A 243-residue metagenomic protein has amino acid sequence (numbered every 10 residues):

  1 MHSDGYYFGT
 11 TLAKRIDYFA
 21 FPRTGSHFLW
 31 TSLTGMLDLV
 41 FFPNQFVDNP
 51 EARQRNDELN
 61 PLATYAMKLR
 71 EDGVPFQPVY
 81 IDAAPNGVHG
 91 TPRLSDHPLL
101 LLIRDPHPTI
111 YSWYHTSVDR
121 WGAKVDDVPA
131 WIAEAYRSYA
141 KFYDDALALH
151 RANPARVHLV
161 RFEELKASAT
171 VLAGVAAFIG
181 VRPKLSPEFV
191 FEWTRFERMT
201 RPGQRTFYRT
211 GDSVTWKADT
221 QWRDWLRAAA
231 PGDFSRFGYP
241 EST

Functional and structural regions predicted by a protein language model:
M1-A123, E134-A152: PAPS-dependent sulfotransferase catalytic domain
M1-I16, Y114-S117, H150, V181-T243: PAPS-dependent sulfotransferases, especially Golgi type II membrane carbohydrate sulfotransferases
T64-M67, A176-G180: Conserved NTP-binding/hydrolysis module of P-loop NTPases
H107-I110, K166, L185, W193: Feature marks short, surface-exposed loop/turn motifs that line or immediately flank catalytic pockets and channel
H107-I110, Y114, I132, A169-A173 (+1 more regions): An amphipathic alpha-helix signature
W121-W131, V181-S186: Short, polar/flexible loop-turn hinges at active-site or ligand-entry regions and domain interfaces
S138-A146, V171, W222, A229-D233: Alpha-helical packing segments of well-folded alpha/beta enzyme cores
N153-F178: Phosphate-binding beta-loop-alpha motif at adenosine-nucleotide cofactor sites
